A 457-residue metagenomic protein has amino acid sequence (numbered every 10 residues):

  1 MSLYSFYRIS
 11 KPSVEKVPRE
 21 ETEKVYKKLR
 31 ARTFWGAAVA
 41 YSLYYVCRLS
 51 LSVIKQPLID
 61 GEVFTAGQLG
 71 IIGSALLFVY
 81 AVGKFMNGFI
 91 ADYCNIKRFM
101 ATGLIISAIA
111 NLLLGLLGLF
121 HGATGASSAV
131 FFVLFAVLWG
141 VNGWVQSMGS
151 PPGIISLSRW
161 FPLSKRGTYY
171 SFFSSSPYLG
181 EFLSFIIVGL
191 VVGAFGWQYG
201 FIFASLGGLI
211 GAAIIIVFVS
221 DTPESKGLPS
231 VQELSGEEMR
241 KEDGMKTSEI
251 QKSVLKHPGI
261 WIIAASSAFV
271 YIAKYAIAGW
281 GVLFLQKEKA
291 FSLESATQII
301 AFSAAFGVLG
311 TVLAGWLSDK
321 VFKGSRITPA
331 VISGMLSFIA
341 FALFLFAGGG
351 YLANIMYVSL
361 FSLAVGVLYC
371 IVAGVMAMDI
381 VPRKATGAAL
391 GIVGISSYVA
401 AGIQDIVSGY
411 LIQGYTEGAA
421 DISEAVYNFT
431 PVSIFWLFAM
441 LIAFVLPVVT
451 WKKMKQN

Functional and structural regions predicted by a protein language model:
E15-K27, K226-I263, E288: Juxtamembrane intracellular "pre-TM" segments in multi-pass secondary transporters
L49, L77-F85, E181-F182, A304-V312 (+2 more regions): Residue-level signature of mid-helix packing/kink "hotspots" within the transmembrane helices of 12-pass Major
L51-K55, H257-A314, Y369, G374 (+1 more regions): Extracytoplasmic gate region of multi-pass secondary transporters
Y93-L104, D319-G334: Cytoplasmic membrane-interface "Motif A"-like loop-to-helix N-cap segments of 12-TM Major Facilitator Superfamily
I105-S128, M335-G349: C-terminal ends and interior cores of transmembrane alpha-helices in multi-pass membrane transporters/permeases
L138-L179: Cytoplasmic helix-loop-helix junction between adjacent transmembrane helices in 12-TM secondary transporters
F173-E224: Helix-loop-helix hairpin linking two adjacent transmembrane segments in secondary transporters
G324-V375: C-terminal transmembrane helical hairpin of 12-TM major facilitator-type secondary transporters
